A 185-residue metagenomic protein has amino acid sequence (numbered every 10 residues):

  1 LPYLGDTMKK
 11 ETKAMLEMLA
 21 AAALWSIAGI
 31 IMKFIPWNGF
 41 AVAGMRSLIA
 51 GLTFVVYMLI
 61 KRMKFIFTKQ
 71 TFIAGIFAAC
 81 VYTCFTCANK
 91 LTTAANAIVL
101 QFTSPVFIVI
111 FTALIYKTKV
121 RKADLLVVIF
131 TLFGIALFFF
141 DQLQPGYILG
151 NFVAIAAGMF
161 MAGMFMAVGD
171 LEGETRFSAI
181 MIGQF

Functional and structural regions predicted by a protein language model:
P2-A41, I76, C84, I129 (+2 more regions): Glycine-/small-residue-enriched transmembrane alpha-helix faces in small-molecule transporters and effluxers
A22, S47-G51, F102-V106, V128-T131 (+3 more regions): Residue-level recognition of pore/gate-forming positions within transmembrane alpha-helices of multi-pass
L24, K61-N96, L100-Q101, F133 (+1 more regions): Specific transmembrane alpha-helical segments of multi-pass solute transporters/efflux pumps, especially DMT/EamA
F34-C80, F107-I108, F160-M164, M181-F185: Transmembrane alpha-helices of multi-pass small-molecule transport proteins
A41, L48-L52, T86-T118, A157: Specific alpha-helical transmembrane segments that line the substrate/conduction pathway and gating interfaces
F54, A78, I110-A113, V120-F140 (+1 more regions): Hydrophobic transmembrane alpha-helices of multi-pass small-molecule transport proteins
F65-T68, I98-Q101, K117-L137, Q144-N151: Loop-to-transmembrane alpha-helix entry segments
C87-T92, K117, F140-I148, D170: Membrane-interface helix caps and helix-loop-helix hairpins in membrane proteins
